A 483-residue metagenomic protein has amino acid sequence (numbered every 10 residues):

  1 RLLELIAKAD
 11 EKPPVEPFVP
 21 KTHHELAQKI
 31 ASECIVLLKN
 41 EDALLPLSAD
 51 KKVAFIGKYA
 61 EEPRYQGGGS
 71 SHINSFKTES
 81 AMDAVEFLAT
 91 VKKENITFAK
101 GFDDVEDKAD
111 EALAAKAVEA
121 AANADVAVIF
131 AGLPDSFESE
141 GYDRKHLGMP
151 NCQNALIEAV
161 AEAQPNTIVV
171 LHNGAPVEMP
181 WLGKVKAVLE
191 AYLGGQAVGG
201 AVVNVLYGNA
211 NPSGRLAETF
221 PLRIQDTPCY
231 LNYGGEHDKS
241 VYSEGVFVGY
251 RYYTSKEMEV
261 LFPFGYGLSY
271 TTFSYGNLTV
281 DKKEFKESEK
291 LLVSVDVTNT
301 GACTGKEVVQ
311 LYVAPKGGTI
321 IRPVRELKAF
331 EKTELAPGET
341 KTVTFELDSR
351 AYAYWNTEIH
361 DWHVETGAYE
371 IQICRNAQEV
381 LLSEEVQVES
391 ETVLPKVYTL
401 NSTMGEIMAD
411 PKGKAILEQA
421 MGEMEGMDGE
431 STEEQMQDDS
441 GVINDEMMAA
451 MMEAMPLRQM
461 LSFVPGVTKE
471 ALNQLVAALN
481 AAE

Functional and structural regions predicted by a protein language model:
R1-K12: Long, well-ordered, tryptophan-enriched scaffold segments
L5, E25-E483: C-terminal non-catalytic regions of proteins with extracellular/luminal or membrane-system context
E11-H23: Flexible, acidic loop-helix segments that line cofactor/substrate-binding pockets
